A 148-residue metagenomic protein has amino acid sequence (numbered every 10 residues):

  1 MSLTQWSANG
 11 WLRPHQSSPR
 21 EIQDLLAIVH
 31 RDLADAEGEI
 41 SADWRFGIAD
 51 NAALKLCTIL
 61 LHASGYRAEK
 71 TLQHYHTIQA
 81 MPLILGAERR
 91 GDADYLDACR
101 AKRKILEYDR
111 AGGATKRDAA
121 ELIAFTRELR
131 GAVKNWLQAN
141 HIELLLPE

Functional and structural regions predicted by a protein language model:
M1-E148: Terminal alpha-helical segments
